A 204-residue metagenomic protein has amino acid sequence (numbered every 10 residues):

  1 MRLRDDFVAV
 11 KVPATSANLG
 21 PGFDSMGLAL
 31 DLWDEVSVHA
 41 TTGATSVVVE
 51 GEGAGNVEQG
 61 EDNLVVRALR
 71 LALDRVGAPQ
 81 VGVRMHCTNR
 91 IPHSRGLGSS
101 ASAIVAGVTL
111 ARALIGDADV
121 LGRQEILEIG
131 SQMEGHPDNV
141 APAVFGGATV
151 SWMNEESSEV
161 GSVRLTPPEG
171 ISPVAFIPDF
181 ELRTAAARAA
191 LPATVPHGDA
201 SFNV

Functional and structural regions predicted by a protein language model:
M1-R95, A113-D119: ATP-binding N-lobe of GHMP and related small-molecule kinases
L32, L97-V120, A143-T149: DPxDG-like acidic metal-binding loop motif
S46-V49, L97, T184-A189: Short, charged, solvent-exposed linker or helix-capping segments at domain edges/interfaces that act as flexible hinges
D62-L69, I104, P173, T184: A general structural signal for well-ordered alpha-helical segments in protein cores
L64-L71, A106-L114, E125, I129-Q132: Generic beta-strand or strand-like secondary-structure segments
R90, S94-S102, D138: Gly/Ser-rich catalytic serine loop of serine hydrolases
D119-V204: ATP-dependent small-molecule kinase catalytic core of the GHMP/sugar-kinase superfamily and closely related
